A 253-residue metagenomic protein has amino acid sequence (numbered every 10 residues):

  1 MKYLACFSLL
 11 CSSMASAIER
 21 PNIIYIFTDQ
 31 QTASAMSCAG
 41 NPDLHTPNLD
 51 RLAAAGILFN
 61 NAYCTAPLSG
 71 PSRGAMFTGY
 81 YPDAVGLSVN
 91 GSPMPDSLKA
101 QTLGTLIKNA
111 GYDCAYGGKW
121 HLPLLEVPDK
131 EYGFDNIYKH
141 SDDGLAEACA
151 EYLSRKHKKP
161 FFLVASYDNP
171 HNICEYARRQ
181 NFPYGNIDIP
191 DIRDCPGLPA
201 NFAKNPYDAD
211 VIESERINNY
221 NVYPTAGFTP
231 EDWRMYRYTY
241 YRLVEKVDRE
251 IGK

Functional and structural regions predicted by a protein language model:
M1-S8: Sec-dependent signal peptide recognition, specifically the positively charged N-region followed immediately by
S8-S16: Hydrophobic h-region of N-terminal signal peptides that target proteins for export in Gram-negative bacteria
I18, Q30-A35, A39-N41, R155-K159 (+1 more regions): Active-site-proximal cap/lid insertion segments
I18-I57, A66, Y176: Active-site-proximal N-terminal segment of extracellular/periplasmic enzymes that hydrolyze or transfer
F27-T28, N61-Y63, F162-N169: Short beta-strand segments
A54-I57, N61-N90: Active-site nucleophile/metal-coordination loop of metallo-enzymes that catalyze phosphate/sulfate and related
A75-I187: Catalytic-site neighborhoods of secreted/periplasmic enzymes that process anionic sulfate/phosphate groups
